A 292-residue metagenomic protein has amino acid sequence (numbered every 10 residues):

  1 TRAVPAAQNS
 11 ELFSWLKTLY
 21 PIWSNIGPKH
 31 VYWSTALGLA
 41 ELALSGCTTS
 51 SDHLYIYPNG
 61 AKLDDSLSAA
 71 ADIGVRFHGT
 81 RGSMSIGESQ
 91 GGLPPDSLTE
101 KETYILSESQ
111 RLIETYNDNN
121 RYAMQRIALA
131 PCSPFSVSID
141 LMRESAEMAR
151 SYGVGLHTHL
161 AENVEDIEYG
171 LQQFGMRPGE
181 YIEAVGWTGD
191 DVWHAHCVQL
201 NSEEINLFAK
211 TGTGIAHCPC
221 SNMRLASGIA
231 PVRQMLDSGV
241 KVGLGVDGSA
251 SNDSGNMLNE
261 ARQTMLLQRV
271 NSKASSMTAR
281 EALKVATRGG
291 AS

Functional and structural regions predicted by a protein language model:
R2-W33, I86-E102, V164-D191, T211-G214 (+1 more regions): Active-site gating loops and adjacent loop-to-helix segments of metal-dependent hydrolytic enzymes
V4-H53, Y57-R76, L106-Y122: Alpha-helical scaffold segments that flank or form the walls of functional sites
G46, A70, L129, H159 (+7 more regions): Divalent metal-coordination and catalytic microenvironments
A61-V198, E203: Metal-coordinating catalytic core of metallo-dependent amide/deamination hydrolases
G74-R76, A146-G155, W187-D190, L207-A216 (+2 more regions): Glycine-enriched alpha-helix->loop->beta-strand junction motifs that scaffold or abut catalytic
S83, E162, P219-M223, G248-A250: Short, acidic/turn-prone active-site loops that include or flank metal/cofactor- and phosphate-binding residues
A184-D191, R233-S292: His/Asp/Glu-enriched, well-ordered alpha-helical/loop segment that forms or immediately abuts the divalent-metal
L200, E204-T213, C218-R224, V232: Long hydrophobic segments that form regular secondary structure
